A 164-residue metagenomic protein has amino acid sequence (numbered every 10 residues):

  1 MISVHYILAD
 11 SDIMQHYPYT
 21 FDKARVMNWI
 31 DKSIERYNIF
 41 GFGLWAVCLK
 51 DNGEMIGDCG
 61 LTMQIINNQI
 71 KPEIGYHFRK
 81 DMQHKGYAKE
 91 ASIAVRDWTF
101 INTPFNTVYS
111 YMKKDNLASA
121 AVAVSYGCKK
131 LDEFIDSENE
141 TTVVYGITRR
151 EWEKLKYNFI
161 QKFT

Functional and structural regions predicted by a protein language model:
M1-M14, L44, C48-T164: Acyl-donor (CoA/ACP) binding surface of acyl/acetyltransferases
D12-K32: Conserved GNAT-fold acetyl-CoA-binding loop/helix
F21-K23, K32-I34, E73-G75, V143-V144: Short, charged/polar low-complexity linear motifs in solvent-exposed/disordered segments
D22, I39-F42, V108: Secondary-structure boundary/capping residues
M27, Y37-N38, F105, E133: Bulky hydrophobic/aromatic packing residues
S33-A46: A short helix-loop-beta-strand connector motif used in the catalytic cores of GNAT acetyltransferases and, in some
